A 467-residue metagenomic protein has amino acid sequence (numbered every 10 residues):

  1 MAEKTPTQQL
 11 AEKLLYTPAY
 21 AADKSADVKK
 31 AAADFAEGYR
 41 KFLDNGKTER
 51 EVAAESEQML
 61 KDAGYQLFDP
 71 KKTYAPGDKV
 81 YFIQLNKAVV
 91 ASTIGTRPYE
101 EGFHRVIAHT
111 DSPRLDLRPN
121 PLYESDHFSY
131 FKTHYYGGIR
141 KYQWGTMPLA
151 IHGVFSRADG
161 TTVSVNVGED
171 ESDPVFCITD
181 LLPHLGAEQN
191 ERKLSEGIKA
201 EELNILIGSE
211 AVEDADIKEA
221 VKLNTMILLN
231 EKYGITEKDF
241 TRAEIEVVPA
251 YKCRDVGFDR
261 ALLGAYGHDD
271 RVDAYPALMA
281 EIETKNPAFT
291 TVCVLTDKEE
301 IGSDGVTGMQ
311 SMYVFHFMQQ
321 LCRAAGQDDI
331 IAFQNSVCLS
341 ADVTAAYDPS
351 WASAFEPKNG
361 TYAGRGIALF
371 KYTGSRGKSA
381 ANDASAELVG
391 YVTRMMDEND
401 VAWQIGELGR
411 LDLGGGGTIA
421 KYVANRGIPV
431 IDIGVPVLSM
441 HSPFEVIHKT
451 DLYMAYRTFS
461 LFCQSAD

Functional and structural regions predicted by a protein language model:
M1-D467: N-terminal hydrophobic/helix-forming segments and targeting peptides
